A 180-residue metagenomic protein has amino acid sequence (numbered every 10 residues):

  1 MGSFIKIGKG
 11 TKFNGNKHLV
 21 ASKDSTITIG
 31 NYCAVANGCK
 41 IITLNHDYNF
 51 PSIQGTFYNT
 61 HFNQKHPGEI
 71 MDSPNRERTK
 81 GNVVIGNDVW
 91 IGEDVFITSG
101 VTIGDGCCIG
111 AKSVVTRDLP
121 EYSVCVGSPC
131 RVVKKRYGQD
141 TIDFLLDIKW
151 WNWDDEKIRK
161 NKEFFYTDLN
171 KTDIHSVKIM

Functional and structural regions predicted by a protein language model:
G2-S99, S128: Flexible, glycine/small-residue-enriched loop-and-beta-strand segment within the central core of proteins
K40, G104-G110, V114: A generic "structured core" feature
D47, L119, K135-R136: Conserved catalytic-core motifs of eukaryotic protein kinase domains, centered on the activation segment
T56-T60, Q64-I97, P129-M180: C-terminal segments of enzyme domains that contribute to small-molecule binding surfaces
W90, C108, V124-C125: Short-chain dehydrogenase/reductase
E121, V126-P129: Acidic, glycine-centered active-site loop in nucleotide-sugar glycosyltransferases
